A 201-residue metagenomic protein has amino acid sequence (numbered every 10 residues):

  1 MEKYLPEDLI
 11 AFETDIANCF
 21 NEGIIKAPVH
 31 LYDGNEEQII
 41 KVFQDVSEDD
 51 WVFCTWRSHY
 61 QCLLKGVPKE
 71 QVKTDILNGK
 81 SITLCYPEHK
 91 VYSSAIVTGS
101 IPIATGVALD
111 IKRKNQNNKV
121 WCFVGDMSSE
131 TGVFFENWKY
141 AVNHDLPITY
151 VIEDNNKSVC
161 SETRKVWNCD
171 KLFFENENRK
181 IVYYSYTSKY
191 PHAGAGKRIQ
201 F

Functional and structural regions predicted by a protein language model:
M1-K26, T74-H89, S188, G194-F201: Conserved internal helical-beta-strand scaffold that buttresses enzyme catalytic cores
L5-P6, C19-F20, N115-N118, Y150-E153: A short alpha-helix capping/helix-coil boundary motif
L5-P6, S47, E175: Serine/threonine-rich low-complexity intrinsically disordered regions
A17, I24-H144, N168: Cofactor-binding active-site loop characterized by glycine-rich and histidine/acidic residues
H144-F201: Thiamine diphosphate
